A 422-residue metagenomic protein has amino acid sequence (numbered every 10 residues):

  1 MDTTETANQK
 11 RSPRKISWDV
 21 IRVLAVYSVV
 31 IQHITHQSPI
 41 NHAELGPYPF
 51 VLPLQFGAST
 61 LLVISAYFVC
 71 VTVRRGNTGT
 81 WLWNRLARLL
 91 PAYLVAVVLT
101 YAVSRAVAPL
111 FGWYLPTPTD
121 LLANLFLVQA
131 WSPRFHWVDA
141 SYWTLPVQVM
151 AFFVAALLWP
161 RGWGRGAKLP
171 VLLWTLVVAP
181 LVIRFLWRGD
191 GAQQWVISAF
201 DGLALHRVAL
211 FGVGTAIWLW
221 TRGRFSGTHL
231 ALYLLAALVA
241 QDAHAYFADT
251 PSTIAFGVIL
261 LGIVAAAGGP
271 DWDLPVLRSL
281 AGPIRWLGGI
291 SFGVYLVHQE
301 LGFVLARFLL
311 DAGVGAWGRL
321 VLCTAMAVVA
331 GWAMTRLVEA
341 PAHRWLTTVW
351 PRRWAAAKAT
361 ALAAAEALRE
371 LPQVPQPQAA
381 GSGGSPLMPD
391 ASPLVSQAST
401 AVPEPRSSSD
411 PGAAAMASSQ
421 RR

Functional and structural regions predicted by a protein language model:
M1-P13, G112, P351-R422: Actinobacteria-biased recognition of intrinsically disordered, low-complexity terminal regions
D2-S17, L24, I31-F50, C70-R75 (+9 more regions): Alpha-helical transmembrane segments in multi-pass integral membrane proteins
K15-W18, T78-L94, F153: Membrane-interfacial loop-to-helix junctions in multi-pass inner-membrane proteins
D19-V26, A58-S59, S65, L90-L94 (+2 more regions): Residues within membrane-spanning alpha-helices of integral membrane proteins, especially the hydrophobic core/packing
I21-V30, V95, L172-A179, Y233-A236: Alpha-helical transmembrane segments
Q37, P49-F56, I64, L89-V149 (+6 more regions): Membrane-interface helix-loop-helix regions
R85, L89-V98, V177, T324-V328 (+2 more regions): Alpha-helical transmembrane spans of integral membrane proteins, capturing the lipid-embedded, hydrophobic core of TM
